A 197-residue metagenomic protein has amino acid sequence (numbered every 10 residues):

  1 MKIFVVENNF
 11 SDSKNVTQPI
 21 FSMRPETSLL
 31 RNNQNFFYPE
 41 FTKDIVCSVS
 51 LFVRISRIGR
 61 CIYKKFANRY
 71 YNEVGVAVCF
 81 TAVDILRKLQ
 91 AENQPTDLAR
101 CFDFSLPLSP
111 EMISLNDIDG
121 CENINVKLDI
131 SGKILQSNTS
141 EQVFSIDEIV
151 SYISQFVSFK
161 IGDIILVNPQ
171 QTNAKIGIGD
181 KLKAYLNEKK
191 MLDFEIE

Functional and structural regions predicted by a protein language model:
M1-I164, T172-E197: Catalytic-core "active-site belt" of small-molecule-metabolizing enzymes, emphasizing His/Asp/Glu-rich regions
